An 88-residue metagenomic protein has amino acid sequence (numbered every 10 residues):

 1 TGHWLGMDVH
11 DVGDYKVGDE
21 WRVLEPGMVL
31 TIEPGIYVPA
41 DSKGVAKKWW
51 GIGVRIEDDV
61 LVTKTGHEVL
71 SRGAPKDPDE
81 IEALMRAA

Functional and structural regions predicted by a protein language model:
T1-A88: Charged, cofactor-coupling segments
